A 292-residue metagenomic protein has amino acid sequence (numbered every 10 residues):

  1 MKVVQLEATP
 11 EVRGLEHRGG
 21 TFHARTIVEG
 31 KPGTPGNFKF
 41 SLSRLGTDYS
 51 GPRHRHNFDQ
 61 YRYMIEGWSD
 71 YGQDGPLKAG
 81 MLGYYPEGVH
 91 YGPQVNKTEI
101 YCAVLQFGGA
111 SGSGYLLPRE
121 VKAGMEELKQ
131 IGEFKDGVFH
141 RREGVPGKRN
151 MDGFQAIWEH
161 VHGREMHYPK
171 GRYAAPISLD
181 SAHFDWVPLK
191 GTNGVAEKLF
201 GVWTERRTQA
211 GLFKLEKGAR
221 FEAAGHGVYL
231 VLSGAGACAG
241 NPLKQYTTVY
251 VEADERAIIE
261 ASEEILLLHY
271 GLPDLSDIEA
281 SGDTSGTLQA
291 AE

Functional and structural regions predicted by a protein language model:
M1-Y63, W68-E292: Jelly-roll (double-stranded beta-helix
